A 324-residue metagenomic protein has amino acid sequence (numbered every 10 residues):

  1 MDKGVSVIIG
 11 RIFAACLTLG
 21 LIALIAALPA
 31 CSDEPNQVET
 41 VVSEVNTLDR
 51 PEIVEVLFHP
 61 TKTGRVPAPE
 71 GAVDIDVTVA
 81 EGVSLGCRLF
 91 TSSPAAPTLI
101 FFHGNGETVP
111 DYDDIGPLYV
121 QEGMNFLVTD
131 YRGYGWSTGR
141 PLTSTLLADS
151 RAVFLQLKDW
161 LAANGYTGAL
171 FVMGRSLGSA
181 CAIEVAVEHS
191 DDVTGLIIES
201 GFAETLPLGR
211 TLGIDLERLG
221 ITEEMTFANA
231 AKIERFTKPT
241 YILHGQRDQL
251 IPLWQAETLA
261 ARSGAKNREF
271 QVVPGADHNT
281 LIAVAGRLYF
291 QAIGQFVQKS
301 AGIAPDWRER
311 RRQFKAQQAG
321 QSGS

Functional and structural regions predicted by a protein language model:
L28-T78: An N-terminal hydrophobic leader/cap segment in hydrolases
N105-L118: The serine-hydrolase catalytic nucleophile loop
V120-T138: Conserved alpha/beta-hydrolase
P141-A163: Alpha/beta-hydrolase active-site loop
C181-K232: Hydrolase active-site cap/lid region
F236, I242-H244, D248: Short beta-strand/loop motif that positions the catalytic acidic residue of the alpha/beta-hydrolase fold
R247-I251, H278-T280: Acidic catalytic loop of the alpha/beta-hydrolase fold
A276-G286: Catalytic histidine-centered segment of alpha/beta-hydrolase-like enzymes
